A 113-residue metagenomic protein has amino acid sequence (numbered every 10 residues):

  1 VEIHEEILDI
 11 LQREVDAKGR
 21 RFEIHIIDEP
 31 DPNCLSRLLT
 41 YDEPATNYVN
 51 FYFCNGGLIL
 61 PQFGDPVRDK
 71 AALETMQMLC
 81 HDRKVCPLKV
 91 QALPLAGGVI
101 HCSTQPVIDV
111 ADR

Functional and structural regions predicted by a protein language model:
V1-R113: Histidine/cysteine-enriched polar flanking segments
